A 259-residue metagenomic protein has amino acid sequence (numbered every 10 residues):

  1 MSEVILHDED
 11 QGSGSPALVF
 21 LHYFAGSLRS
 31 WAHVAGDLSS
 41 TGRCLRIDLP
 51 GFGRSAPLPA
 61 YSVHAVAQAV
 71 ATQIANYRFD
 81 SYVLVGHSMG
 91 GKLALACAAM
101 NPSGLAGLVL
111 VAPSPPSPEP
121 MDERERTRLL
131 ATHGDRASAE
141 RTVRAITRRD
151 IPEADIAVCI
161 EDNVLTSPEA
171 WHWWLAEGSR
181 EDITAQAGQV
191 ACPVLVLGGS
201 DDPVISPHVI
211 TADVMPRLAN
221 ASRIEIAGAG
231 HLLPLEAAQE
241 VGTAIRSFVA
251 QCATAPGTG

Functional and structural regions predicted by a protein language model:
M1-F20, S39-R43, F79-D80, L110 (+4 more regions): Alpha/beta-hydrolase fold catalytic core
E9-A56: Conserved HGGG/HGGXW glycine-rich cap/lid loop of the alpha/beta-hydrolase fold
G36, L45-V85, T243: Active-site loop/oxyanion-hole signature of alpha/beta-hydrolase fold enzymes
G36, V194-A229: Conserved loop-alpha-helix segment in the C-terminal half of the alpha/beta-hydrolase fold that carries the catalytic
G86, G90, A94: Gly/Ala-rich beta-loop-alpha elbow adjacent to hydrolase catalytic centers
L95-M100, G104-D135: Flexible "cap/lid" loop of the alpha/beta hydrolase fold
P118-P120, D135-Q189: Conserved alpha/beta-hydrolase catalytic His-Asp/Glu region
A229-A238, G242: Catalytic histidine-centered segment of alpha/beta-hydrolase-like enzymes
